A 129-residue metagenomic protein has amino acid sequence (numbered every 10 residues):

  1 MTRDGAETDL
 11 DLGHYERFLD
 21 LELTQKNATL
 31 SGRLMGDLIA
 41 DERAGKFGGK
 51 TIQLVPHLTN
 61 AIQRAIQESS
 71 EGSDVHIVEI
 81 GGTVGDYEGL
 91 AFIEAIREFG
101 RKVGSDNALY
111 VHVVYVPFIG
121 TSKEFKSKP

Functional and structural regions predicted by a protein language model:
M1-P129: Flexible phosphate-sensing "switch/lid" loops adjacent to ATP/NTP-binding sites across phosphate-transfer
